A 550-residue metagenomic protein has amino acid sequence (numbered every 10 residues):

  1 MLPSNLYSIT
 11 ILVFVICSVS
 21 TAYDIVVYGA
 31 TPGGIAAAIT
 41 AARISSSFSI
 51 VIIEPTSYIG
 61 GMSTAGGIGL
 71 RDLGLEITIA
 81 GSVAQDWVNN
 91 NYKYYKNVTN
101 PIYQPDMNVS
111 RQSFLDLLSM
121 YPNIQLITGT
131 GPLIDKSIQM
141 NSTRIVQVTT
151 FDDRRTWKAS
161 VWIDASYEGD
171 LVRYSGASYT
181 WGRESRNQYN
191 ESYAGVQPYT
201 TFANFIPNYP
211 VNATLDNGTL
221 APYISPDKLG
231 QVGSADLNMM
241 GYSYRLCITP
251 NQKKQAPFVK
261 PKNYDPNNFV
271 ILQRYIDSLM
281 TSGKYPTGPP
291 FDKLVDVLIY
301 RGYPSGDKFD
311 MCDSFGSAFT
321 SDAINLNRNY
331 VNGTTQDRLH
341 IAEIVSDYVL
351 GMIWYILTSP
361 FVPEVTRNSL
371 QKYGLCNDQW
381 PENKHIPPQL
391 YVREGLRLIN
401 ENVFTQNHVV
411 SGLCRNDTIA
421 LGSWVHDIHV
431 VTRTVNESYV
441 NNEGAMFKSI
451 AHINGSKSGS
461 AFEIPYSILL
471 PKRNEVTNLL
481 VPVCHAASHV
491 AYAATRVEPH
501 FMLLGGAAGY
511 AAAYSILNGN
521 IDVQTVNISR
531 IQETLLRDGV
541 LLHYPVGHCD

Functional and structural regions predicted by a protein language model:
N5-S20: Cleavable N-terminal signal peptides of Sec/SRP-targeted secreted and luminal proteins
A22-G33: Beta1/beta-strand and adjacent pyrophosphate-binding region of the FAD-binding site in flavoprotein oxidoreductases
T31-P32, Y58, R496: Residue-level detector of alpha-helix initiation sites
G33-G34, V83, S110, F114 (+3 more regions): Stable alpha-helical elements in mature extracytoplasmic
A41: Aromatic pocket-lining residues of Rossmann-like dinucleotide-binding sites
F48-S49, E54-Q139, T180, Q188-N190: Conserved N-terminal/central alpha/beta ligand/cofactor-binding core
K136-T156: Conserved beta-strand-loop-beta-strand element in the redox core of flavoprotein oxidoreductases
R154-V161, A165-D550: Flavin (FAD/FMN)-binding glycine-rich loop and adjacent Rossmann-like elements that form
